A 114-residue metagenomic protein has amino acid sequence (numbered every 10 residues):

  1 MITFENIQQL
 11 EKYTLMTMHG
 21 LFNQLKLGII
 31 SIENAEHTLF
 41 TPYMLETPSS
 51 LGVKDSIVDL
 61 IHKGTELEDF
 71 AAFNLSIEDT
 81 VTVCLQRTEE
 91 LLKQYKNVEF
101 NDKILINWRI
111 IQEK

Functional and structural regions predicted by a protein language model:
M1-K114: Acidic, Ser/Pro/Thr-rich low-complexity regulatory regions and the short amphipathic helical interaction modules they
